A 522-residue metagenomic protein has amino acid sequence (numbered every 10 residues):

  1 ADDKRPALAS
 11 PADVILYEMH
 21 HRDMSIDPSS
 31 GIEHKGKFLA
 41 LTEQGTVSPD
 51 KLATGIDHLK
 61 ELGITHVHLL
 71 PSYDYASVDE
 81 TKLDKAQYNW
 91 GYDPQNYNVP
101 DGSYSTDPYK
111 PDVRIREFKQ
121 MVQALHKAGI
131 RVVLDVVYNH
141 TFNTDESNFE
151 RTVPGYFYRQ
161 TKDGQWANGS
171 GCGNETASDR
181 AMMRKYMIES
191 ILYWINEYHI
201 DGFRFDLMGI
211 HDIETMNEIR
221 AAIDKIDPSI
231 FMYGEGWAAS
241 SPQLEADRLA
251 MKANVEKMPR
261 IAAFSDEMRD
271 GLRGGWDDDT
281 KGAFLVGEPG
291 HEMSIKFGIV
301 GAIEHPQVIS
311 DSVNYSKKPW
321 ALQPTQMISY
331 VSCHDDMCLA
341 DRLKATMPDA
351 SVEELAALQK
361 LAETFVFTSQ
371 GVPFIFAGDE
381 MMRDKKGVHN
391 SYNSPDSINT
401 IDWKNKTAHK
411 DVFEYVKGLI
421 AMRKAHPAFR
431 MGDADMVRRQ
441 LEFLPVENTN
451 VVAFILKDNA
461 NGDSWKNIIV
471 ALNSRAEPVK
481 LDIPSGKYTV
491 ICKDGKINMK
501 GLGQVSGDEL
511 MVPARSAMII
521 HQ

Functional and structural regions predicted by a protein language model:
A1-Y17, R22, L355-A356, F365-I375 (+2 more regions): Carbohydrate-interacting/catalytic domains
I15-Y17, V67, V132-L134, F203 (+3 more regions): Hydrophobic faces of well-ordered beta-strands that scaffold small-molecule active sites in alpha/beta enzyme cores
M19, L69, Y97, L125 (+7 more regions): Conserved, mostly hydrophobic/aromatic
H20-S25, G63, P71-Y73, N96 (+11 more regions): Short, flexible loop/turn elements at secondary-structure junctions
R22-Y198, H211-D227, F231, Q243: Substrate-binding/active-site clefts of carbohydrate-active enzymes
S29-S48, R342-V352, A356, P395-S397: A solvent-exposed, charged loop/short amphipathic helix patch at secondary-structure junctions
I56-E61, V122, I191-I195, R220 (+5 more regions): Non-transmembrane alpha-helical segments in soluble domains of secreted/periplasmic/extracellular proteins
R220-A221, S229-M382, Y392, N448 (+2 more regions): Conserved alpha/beta catalytic core and glycan-binding cleft of carbohydrate-active enzymes
